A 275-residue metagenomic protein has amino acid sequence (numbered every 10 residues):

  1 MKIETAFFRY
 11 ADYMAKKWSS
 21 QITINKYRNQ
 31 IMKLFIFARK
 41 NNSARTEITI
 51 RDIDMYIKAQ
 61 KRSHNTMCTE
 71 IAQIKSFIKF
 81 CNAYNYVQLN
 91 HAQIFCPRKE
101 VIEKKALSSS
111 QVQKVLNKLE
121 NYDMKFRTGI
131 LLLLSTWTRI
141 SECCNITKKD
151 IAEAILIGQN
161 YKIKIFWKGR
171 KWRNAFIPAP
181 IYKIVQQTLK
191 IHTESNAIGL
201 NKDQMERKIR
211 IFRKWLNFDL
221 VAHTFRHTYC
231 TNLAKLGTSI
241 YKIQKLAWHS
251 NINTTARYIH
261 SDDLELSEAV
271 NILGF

Functional and structural regions predicted by a protein language model:
M1, G274-F275: C-terminal secondary-structure termini that scaffold catalytic or DNA-interacting sites
F7-E103, T193, W215: N-terminal core-binding DNA-recognition domain of tyrosine recombinases/integrases
V87, K99-K114, R170-P180, H192-N196: DNA breakage-rejoining catalytic core of tyrosine-based enzymes
E100-V101, Q113-I140, C144: Basic, Lys/Arg- and aromatic-enriched nucleic-acid-binding interface segment
A106, W167-G169, A247, I252-I272: Catalytic-site neighborhood detector that most strongly recognizes the C-terminal catalytic loop/helix of tyrosine
N145-I184: Conserved tyrosine-mediated DNA breakage-rejoining catalytic core shared by Y-recombinases
P178-D219, Y229: Active-site/catalytic core of tyrosine-dependent DNA strand-transfer enzymes
K202, F218-G237, A247: Short basic/aromatic active-site micro-motif
